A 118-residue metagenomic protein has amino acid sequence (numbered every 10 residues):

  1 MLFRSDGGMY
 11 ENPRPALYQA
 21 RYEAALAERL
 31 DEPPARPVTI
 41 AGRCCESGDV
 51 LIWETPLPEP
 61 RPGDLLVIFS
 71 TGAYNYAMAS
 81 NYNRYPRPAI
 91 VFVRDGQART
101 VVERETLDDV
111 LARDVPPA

Functional and structural regions predicted by a protein language model:
M1-A118: Charged (often Lys/Glu-rich) extended helix/loop segments that serve as interaction or gating elements
